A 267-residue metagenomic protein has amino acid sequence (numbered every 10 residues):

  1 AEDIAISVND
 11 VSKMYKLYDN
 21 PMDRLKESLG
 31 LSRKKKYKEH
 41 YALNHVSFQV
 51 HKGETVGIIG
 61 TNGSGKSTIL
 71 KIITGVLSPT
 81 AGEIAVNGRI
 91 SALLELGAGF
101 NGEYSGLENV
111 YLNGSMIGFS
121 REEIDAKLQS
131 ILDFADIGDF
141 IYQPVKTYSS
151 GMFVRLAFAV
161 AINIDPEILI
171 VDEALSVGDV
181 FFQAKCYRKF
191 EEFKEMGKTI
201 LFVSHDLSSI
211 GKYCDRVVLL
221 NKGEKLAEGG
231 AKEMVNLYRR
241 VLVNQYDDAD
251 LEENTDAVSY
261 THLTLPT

Functional and structural regions predicted by a protein language model:
A1-V46, A231-T255: Pre-NBD coupling/linker segments of ABC/ABC-like ATPases
K26-G30, Y111, E123-F140, A157: Conserved ABC ATPase "signature" region
I59-T61: The feature captures the beta-strand-to-loop junction immediately N-terminal to the Walker
K212-L219: Conserved catalytic segment of ABC-fold P-loop ATPases
K222-G223, Y238: Conserved ABC ATPase "signature" C-loop
T261-T267: Conserved small/polar residues in nucleotide/adenosyl-binding loops
